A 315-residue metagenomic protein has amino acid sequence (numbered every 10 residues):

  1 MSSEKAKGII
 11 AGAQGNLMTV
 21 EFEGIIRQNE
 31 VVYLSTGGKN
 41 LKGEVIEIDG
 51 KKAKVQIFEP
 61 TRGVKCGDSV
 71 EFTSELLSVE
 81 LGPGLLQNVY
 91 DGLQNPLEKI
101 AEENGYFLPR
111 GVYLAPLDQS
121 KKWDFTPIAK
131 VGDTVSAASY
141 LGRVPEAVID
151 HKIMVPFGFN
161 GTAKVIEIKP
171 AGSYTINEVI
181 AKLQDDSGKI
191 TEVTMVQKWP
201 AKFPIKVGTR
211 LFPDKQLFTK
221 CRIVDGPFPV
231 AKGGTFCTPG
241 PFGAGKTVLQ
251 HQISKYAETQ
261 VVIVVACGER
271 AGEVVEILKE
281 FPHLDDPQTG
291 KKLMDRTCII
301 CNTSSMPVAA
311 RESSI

Functional and structural regions predicted by a protein language model:
M1, A6-I9, E44, P227 (+1 more regions): Short, flexible, solvent-exposed loop/turn segments with mixed acidic/basic and small polar residues
S2-S3, A13-Q14, T19-L217: Acidic-enriched and Gly/Ser
E4-K7, N29, V64, V79-L86 (+5 more regions): Amphipathic alpha-helical transducer elements in NTP-driven molecular machines
I10, G67, V89, A138 (+3 more regions): Residue-level signature of catalytic and energy-coupling elements of molecular machines, predominantly ATP/GTP-dependent
K220-I315: Switch/coupling sub-region of P-loop NTPases
